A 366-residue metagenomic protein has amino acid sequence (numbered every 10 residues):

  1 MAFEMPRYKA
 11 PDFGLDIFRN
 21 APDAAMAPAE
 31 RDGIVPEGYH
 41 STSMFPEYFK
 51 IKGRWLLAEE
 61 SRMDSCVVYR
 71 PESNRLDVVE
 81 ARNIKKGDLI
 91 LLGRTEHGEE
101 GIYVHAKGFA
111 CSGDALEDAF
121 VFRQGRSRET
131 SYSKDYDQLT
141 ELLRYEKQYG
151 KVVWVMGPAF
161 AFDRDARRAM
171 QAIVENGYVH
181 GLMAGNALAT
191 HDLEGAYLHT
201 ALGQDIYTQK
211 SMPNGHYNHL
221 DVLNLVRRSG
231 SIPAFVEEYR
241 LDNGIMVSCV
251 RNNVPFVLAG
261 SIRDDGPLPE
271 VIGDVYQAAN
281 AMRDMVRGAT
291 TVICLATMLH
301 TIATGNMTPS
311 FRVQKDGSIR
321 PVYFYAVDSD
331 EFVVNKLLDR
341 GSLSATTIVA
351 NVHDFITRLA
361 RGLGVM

Functional and structural regions predicted by a protein language model:
M1-L76, E80-K85: Long terminal accessory regions outside catalytic cores
K85-G93: Loop/turn positions that initiate beta-strands
E96-G98, M156-R164, A187-T190, D264 (+1 more regions): Gly/Ser/Thr-rich loops at beta-strand to alpha-helix junctions that form or flank small-molecule/cofactor-binding
I102-A106, R164-A169, D192-L198, L268-V271 (+2 more regions): Short acidic, glycine/serine/threonine-rich loops at helix termini
S112-S127, N224-R228: Gly-rich Lys/Arg/Thr-decorated short loops/hinges at beta-loop-alpha junctions or inter-strand turns that position
D137-V152, I173, C249, D284-A289: Glycine-rich phosphate/diphosphate-binding loops that line cofactor/substrate pockets in enzymes
V174, V179-L225, C294: Active-site histidine-anchored catalytic micro-motif
I206, M212-F256, S261-V292, T297-M366: C-terminal functional extensions of proteins
